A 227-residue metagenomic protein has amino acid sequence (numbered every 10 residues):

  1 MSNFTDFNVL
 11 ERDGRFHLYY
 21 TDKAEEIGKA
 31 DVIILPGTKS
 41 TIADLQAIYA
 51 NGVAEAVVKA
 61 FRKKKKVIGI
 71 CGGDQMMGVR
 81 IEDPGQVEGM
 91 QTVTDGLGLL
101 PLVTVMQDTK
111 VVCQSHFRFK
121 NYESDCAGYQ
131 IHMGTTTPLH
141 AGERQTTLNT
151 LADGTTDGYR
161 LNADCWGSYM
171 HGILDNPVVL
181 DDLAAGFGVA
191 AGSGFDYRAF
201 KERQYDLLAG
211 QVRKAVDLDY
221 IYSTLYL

Functional and structural regions predicted by a protein language model:
M1, E25-E26, K39-T41, D74-Q75 (+4 more regions): Short, glycine-/Ser/Thr-/acidic-enriched flexible segments
M1-N3, F7-G14, Y19-V32, V57-K64: Catalytic cores of nucleotide-enabled group-transfer and carboxylate-activating enzymes in metabolic and assembly-line
M1-T5, E11, T156-L227: Acyltransferase
Y20-T21, I81-P84, V111-F119, T146 (+1 more regions): Glycine-rich, charged/polar anion/phosphate-binding loops that engage phosphate groups from diverse ligands
E26-I27, G98, T109-V111, S193-R198: Interdomain boundary/hinge elements
P36, G128-H132, W166-M170: Active-site-proximal beta-strand elements of phosphoester/diester hydrolases
T38-A127: Cysteine-nucleophile active-site neighborhood
F119-A163: Catalytic beta-strand/loop cores that center a nucleophilic Ser/Cys/Thr and support acyl-enzyme chemistry
